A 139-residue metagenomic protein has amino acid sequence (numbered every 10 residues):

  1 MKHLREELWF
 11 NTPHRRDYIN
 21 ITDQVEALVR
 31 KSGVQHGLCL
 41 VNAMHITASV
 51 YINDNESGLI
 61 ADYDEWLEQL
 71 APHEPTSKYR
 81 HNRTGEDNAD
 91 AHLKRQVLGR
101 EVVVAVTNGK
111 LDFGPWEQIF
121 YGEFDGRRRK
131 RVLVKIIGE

Functional and structural regions predicted by a protein language model:
M1-E139: Active-site histidine-anchored catalytic micro-motif
